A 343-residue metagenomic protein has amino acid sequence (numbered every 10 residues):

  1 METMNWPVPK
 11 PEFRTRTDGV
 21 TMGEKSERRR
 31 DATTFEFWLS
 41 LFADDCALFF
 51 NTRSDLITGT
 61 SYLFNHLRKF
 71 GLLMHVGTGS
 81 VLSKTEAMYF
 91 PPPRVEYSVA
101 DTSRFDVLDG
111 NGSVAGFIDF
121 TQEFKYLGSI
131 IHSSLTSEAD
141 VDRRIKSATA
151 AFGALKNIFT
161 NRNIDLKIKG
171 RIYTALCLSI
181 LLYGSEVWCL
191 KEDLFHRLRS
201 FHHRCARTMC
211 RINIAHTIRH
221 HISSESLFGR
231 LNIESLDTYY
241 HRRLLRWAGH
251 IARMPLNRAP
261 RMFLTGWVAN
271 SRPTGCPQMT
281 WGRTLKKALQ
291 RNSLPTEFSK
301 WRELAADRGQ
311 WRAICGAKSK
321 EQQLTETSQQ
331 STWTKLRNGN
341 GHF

Functional and structural regions predicted by a protein language model:
T3-F343: Short linear motifs embedded in intrinsically disordered, charge-biased segments
